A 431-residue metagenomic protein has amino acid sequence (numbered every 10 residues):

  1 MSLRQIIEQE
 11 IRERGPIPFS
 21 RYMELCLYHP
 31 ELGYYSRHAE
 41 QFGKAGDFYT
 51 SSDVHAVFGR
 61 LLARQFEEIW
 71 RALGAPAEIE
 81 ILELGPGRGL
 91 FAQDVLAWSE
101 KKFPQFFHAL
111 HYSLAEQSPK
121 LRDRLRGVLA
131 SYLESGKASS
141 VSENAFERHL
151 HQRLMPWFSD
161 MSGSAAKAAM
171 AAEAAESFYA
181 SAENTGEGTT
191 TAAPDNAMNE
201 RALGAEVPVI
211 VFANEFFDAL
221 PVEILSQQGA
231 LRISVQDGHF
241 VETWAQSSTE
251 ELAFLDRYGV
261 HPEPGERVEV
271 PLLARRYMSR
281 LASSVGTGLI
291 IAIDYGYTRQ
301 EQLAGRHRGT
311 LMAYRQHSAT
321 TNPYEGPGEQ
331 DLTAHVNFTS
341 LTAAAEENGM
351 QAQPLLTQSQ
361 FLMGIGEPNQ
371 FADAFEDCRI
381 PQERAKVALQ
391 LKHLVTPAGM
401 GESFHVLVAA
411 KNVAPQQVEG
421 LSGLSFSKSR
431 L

Functional and structural regions predicted by a protein language model:
M1-L84, R88-E173, N199, P208 (+5 more regions): Rossmann-like AdoMet
F58, V211, D294: Conserved RecA-like P-loop NTPase ATPase core
Q117, A213-N214, Y295, A409: Residues immediately flanking
P119, G163, F217, Y297 (+1 more regions): Short, glycine/acidic-enriched loop or turn micro-motifs at the edges of active sites
E147-H151, G163-A166, Y179, N199-A219 (+2 more regions): Conserved adenosine/adenylate-binding substructure
A165-R201: Intrinsic disorder/low-complexity segments
E206-L255, G305-R315: A mobile, often basic/glycine-rich helix-loop segment that functions as the active-site lid/recognition loop
F254-L431: Long, Lys/Arg- and hydrophobic-enriched amphipathic alpha-helices
